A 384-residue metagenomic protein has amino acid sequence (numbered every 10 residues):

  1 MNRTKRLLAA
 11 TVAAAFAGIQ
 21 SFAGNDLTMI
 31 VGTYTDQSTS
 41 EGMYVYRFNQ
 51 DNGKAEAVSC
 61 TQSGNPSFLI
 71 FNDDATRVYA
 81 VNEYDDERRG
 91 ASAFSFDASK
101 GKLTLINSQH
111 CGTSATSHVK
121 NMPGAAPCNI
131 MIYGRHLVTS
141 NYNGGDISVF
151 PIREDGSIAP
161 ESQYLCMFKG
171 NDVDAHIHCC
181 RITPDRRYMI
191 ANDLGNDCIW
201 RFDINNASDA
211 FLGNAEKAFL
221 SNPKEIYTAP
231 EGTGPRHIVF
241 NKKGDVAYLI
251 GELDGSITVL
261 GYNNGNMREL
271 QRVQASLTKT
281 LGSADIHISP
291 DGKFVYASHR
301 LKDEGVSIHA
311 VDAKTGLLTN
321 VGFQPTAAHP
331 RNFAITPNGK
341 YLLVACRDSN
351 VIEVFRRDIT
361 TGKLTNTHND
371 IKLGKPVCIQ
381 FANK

Functional and structural regions predicted by a protein language model:
M1-D26: Bacterial Sec-dependent N-terminal signal peptides
A23-N49: An edge-strand/N-cap motif at the start of beta-rich repeat modules
V31-Q37, A80-Y84, T139-Y142, A191-L194 (+4 more regions): Conserved beta-strand positions in repeat-built beta-propeller and related beta-rich domains
S38-T39, S63-D74, G112-R135, C166-Y188 (+4 more regions): Beta-rich, blade/repeat-based domains predominating in secreted/periplasmic proteins but also intracellular
R47-G53, F94-K102, F150-A159, D203-K217 (+3 more regions): Short loop/turn segments immediately following beta-strands, especially the blade-tip and inter-blade linker loops
E56-T61, T104-K120, S162-G170, N222-T228 (+3 more regions): A short beta-strand motif characteristic of beta-propeller blades
R186-D254: Loop-centered beta-sheet repeat module
R347-I352, T365-K384: Blade-level signature of beta-propeller repeat domains, shared across WD40, Kelch, NHL, RCC1 and BNR/Asp-box propellers
